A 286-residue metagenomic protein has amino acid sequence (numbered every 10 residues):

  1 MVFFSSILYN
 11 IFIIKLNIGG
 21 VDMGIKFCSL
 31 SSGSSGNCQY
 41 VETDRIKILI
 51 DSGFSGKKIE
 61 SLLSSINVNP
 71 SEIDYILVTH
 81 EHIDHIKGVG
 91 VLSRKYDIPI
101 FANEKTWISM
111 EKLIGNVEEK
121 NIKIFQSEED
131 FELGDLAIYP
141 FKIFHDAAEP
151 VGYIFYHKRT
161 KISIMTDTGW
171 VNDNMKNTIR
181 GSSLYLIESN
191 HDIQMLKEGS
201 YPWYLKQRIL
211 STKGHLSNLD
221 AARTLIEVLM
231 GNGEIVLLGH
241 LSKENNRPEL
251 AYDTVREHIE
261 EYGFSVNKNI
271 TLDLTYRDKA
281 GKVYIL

Functional and structural regions predicted by a protein language model:
Y9-I66, V151-D167, L184: Conserved beta-strand hairpin/beta-sheet module of binuclear metal-dependent hydrolase folds, prominently
C28-C38, H80-H85, E111, P140: Structured catalytic core of nucleotide-sugar glycosyltransferases
S35, I83-I86, I108-S109, A147-A148 (+3 more regions): Active-site environment of divalent metal-dependent phosphoester hydrolases
I50-G53, D74-E81, F101-E104, S163-T166 (+3 more regions): Active-site neighborhood of phospho(di)ester-bond hydrolases with catalytic His/Asp-centered motifs
G56-N103: Active-site metal-binding motif and surrounding structural segment of the metallo-beta-lactamase
K87-Y96, E111-L113, N246-D253: Metal-dependent catalytic neighborhoods of phosphoester/phosphodiester hydrolases
E104-G152, Y156-R159: Metallo-beta-lactamase
D173-D273: Cap/insert and terminal regions of metallo-dependent hydrolase folds
